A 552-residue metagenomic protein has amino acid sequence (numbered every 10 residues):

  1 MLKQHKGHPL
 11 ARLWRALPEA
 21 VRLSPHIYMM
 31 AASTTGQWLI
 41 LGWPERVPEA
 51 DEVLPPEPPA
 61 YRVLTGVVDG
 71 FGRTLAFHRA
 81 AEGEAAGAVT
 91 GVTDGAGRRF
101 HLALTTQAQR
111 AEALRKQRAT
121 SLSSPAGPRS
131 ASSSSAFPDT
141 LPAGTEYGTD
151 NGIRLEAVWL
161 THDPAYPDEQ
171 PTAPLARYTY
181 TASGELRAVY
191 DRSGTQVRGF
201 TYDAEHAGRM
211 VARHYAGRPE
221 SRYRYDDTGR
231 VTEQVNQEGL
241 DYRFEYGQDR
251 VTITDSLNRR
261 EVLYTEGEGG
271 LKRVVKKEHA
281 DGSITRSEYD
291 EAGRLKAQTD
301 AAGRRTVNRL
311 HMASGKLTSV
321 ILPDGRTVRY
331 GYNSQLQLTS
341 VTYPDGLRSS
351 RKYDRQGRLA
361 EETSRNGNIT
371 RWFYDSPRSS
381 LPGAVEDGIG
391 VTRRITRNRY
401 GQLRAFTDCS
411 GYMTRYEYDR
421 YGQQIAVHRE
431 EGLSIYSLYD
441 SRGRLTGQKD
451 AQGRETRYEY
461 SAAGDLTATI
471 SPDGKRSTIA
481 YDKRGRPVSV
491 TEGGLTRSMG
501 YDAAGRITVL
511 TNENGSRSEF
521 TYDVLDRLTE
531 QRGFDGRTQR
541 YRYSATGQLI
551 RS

Functional and structural regions predicted by a protein language model:
M1-S552: Extended charged/polar low-complexity repeat regions
